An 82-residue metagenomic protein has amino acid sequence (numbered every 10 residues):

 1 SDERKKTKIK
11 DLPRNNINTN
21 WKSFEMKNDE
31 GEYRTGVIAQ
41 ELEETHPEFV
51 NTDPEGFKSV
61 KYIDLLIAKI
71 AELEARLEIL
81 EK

Functional and structural regions predicted by a protein language model:
S1-L65, K69-E72, R76-K82: C-terminal intramolecular chaperone/autoprocessing and neck/assembly modules of extracellular spikes and adhesins
